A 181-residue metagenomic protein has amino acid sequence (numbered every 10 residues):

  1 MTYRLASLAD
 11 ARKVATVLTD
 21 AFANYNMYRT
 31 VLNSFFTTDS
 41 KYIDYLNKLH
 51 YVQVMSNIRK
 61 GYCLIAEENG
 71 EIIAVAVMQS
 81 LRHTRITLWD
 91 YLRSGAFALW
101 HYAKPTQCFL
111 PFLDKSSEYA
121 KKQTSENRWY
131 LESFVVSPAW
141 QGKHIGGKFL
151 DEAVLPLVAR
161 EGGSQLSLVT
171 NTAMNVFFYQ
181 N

Functional and structural regions predicted by a protein language model:
T2-R29: A short beta-loop-alpha structural element at the N-terminal edge of CoA-dependent acyl/N-acetyltransferase catalytic
I43-I65, Y130: A short helix-loop-beta-strand connector motif used in the catalytic cores of GNAT acetyltransferases and, in some
R59-M78: Conserved beta-hairpin
V75-V135: Conserved acyl-donor/pantetheine-binding loop and adjacent beta-alpha core of acyl/acetyltransferases and related
N127-W129, L157-N171: Conserved GNAT acetyl-CoA-binding A-motif
E132-Q141, S167-F177: Conserved beta-strand-loop-alpha-helix junction that forms the acyl-donor binding cleft
V136, G142-P156: Conserved acetyl-CoA-binding loop-helix of GNAT-fold acetyltransferases
G147, R160-G162, T172-N181: Conserved active-site alpha-helix within GNAT-family acetyltransferase domains
